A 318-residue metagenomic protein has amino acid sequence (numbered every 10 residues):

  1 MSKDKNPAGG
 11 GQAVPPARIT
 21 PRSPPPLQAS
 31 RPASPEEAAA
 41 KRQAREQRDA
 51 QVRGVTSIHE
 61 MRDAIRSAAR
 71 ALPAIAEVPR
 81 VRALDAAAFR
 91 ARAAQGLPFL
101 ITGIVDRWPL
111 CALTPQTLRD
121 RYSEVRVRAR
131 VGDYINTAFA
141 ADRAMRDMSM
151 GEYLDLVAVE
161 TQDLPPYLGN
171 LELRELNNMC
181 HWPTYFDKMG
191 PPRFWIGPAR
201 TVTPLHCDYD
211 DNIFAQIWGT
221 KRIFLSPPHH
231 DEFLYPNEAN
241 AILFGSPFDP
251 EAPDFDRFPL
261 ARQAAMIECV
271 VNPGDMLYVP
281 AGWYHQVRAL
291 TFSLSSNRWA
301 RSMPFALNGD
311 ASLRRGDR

Functional and structural regions predicted by a protein language model:
S2-M276, Y284-R318: N-terminal accessory scaffold of Fe(II)-dependent oxygenases
